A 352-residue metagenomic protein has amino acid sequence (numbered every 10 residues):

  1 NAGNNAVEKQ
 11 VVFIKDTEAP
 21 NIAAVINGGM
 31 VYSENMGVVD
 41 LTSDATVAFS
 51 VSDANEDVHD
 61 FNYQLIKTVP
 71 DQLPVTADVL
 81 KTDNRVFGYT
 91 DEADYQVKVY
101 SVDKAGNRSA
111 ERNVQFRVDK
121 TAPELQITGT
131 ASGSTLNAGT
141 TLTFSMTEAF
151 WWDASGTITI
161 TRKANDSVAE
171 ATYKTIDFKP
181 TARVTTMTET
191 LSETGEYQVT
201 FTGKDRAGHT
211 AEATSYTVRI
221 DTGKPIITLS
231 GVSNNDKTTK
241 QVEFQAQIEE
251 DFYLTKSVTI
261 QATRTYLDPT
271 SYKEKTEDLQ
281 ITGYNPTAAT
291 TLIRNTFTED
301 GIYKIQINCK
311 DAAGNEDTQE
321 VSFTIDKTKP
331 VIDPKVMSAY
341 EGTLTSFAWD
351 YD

Functional and structural regions predicted by a protein language model:
N1-D352: Low-complexity, disordered linker/stalk regions enriched in Pro/Thr/Ser/Gly
